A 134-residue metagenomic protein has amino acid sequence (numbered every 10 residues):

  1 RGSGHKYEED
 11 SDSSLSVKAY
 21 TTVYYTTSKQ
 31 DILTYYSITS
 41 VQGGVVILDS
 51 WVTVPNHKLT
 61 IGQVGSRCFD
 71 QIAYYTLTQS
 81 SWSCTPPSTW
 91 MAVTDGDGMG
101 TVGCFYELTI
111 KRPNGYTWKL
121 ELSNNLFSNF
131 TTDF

Functional and structural regions predicted by a protein language model:
G2-F134: Mature secreted bioactive peptide module from preproproteins
